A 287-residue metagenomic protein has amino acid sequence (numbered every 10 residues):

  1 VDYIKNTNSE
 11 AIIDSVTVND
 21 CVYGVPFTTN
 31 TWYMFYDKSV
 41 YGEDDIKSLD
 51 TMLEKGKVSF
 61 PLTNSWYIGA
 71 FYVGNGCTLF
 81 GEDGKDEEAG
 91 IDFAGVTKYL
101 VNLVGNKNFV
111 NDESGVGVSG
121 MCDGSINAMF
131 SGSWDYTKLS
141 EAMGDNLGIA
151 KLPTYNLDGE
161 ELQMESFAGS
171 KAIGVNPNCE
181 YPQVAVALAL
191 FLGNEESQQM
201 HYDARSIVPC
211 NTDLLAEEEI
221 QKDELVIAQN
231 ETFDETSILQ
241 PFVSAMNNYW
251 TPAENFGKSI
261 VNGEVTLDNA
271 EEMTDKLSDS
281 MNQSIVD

Functional and structural regions predicted by a protein language model:
V1-Y33, D44, G148-L152, D158 (+1 more regions): Hinge/lid segment of periplasmic solute-binding proteins
W32-Y36, Y72, I173-G174: Short glycine- and hydrophobic/aromatic-rich loop-to-beta-strand nucleating segment in the catalytic cores
K38-K55: Flexible hinge/capping segments at coil-to-helix
E54, G115-M129, K138, N262: Short helices/loops that flank or line small-molecule/ion binding pockets
G84-E113: Glycine-centered hinge/linker elements that transmit conformational signals in sensory and ligand-binding systems
N127-G132, G148-A150: Paired acidic/hydrophobic, glycine-rich loop segments that form the ligand-binding mouth/hinge of periplasmic-binding
E141-A204: Extracytoplasmic/periplasmic substrate-recognition and gating elements
I207-V208, V226-M281: C-terminal capping/gating helix-and-loop segments adjacent to ligand/active sites or protein-protein/ligand interfaces
